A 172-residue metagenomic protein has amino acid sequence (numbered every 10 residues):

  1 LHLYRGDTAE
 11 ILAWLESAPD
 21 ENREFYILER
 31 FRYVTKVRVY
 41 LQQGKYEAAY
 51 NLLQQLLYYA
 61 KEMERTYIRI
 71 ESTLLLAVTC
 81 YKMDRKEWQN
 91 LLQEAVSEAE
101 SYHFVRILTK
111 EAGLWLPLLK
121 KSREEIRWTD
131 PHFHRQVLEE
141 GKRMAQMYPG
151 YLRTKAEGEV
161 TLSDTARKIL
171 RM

Functional and structural regions predicted by a protein language model:
L1-P149: Helix-coil-helix junctions within alpha-helical repeat/solenoid scaffolds
G150-M172: Helix-turn-helix DNA-binding segment
